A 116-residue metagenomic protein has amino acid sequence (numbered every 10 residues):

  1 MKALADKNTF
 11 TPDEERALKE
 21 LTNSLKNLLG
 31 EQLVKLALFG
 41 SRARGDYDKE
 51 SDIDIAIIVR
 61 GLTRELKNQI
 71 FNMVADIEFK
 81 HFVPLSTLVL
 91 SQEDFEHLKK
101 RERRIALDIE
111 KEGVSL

Functional and structural regions predicted by a protein language model:
M1-V34, R44-G45, K49, R60-L116: Catalytic core of pol beta-like nucleotidyltransferases
S41: Conserved H-loop
D54-I57: Short beta-strand->loop micro-motif that forms the acidic, two-metal-ion catalytic signature in nucleotide-processing
